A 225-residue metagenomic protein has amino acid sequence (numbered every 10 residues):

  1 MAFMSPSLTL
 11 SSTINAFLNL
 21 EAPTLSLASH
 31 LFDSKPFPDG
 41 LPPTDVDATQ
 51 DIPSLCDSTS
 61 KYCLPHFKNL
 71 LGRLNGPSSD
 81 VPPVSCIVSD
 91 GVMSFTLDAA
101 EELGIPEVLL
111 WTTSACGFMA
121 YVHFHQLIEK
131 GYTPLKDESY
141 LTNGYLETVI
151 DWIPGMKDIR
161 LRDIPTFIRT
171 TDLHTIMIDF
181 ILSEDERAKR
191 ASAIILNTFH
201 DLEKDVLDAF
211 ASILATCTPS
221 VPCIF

Functional and structural regions predicted by a protein language model:
M1-F225: Nucleotide-sugar-dependent glycosyltransferase catalytic domains
